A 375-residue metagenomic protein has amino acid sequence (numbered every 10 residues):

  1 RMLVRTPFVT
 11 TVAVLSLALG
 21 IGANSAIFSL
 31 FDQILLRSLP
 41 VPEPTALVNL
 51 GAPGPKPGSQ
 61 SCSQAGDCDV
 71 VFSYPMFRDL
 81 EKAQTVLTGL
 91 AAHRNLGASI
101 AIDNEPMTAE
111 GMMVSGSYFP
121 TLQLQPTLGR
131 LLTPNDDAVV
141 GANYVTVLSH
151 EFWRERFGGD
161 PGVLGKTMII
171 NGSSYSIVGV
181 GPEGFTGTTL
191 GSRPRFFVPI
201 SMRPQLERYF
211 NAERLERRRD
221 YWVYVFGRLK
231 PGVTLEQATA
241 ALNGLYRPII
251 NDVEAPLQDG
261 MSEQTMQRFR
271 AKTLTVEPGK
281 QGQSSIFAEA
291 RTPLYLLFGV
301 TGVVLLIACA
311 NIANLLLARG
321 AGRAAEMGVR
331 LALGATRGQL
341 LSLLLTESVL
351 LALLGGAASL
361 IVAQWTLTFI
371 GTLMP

Functional and structural regions predicted by a protein language model:
V4-F8, A308-L351: Intracellular coupling helices
T6-I34, S38, I307-C309, L353-A357: Short, strongly hydrophobic transmembrane alpha-helices
V14-L19, R291-L315: Internal alpha-helical transmembrane segments of multipass membrane proteins, especially hydrophobic lipid-embedded
L19-G54, T366-P375: Alpha-helical transmembrane segments
I27-L30, T275, A313, S348-P375: Small-residue-rich transmembrane alpha-helices
L39-G97, D220-Y224, P256: Membrane-proximal extracellular/periplasmic loop immediately following the first transmembrane helix
S59, G97-A98, E110-P134, A142-T292 (+1 more regions): Mid-to-C-terminal secondary-structure elements that act as membrane-proximal/extracytoplasmic interface segments
